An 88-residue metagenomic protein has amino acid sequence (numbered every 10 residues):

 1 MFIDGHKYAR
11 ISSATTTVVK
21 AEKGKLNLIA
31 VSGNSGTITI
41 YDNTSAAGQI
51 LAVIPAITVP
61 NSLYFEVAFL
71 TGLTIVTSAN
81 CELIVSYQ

Functional and structural regions predicted by a protein language model:
M1, Y41, T71-L73: Intrinsically disordered, low-complexity boundary segments flanking structured domains
M1-E22, T77-Q88: C-terminal interaction-tip segments
T17-A21, P55-L73, Y87-Q88: Beta-sandwich interaction modules
V19-S32: Short, surface-exposed binding/anchoring microloops in extracellular/periplasmic proteins
N27-I29, V67-A79: Noncatalytic modules at the cell exterior or secretory-pathway interfaces, chiefly beta-strand-rich lectin/adhesion
S32-I38, T77-E82: Extended, low-complexity, turn-rich repeat/linker tracts enriched in Gly/Pro/Ser/Thr and Asp/Glu that occur
S35-I50, S86: Short, surface-exposed beta-strand/strand-loop-strand elements in extracellular ectodomains
